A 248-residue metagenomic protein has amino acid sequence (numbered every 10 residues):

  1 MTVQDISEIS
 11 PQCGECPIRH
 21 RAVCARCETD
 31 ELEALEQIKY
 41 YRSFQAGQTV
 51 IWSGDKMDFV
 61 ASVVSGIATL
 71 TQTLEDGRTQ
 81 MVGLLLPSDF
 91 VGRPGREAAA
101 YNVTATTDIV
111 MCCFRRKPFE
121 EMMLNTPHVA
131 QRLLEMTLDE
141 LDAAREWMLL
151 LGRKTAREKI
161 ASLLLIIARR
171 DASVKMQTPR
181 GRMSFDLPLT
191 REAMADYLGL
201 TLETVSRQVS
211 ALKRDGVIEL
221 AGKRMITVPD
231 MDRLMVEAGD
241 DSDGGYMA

Functional and structural regions predicted by a protein language model:
M1-A46, D89-V91, R96: Cyclic nucleotide-binding regulatory module and flanking cytosolic helices
V23, L32, Q48-D108: Cyclic nucleotide-binding regulatory domains
Y41, V60, L84, C113 (+2 more regions): Short aromatic/basic micro-patch
A46, L86-P87, R115, T137 (+3 more regions): A secondary-structure boundary/capping signal
M81-E146: Cyclic-nucleotide recognition modules
H128-T201: Polybasic "coupling" helices that flank or enter modular domains
R169-A248: Phosphate-/nucleic-acid-contacting segments
